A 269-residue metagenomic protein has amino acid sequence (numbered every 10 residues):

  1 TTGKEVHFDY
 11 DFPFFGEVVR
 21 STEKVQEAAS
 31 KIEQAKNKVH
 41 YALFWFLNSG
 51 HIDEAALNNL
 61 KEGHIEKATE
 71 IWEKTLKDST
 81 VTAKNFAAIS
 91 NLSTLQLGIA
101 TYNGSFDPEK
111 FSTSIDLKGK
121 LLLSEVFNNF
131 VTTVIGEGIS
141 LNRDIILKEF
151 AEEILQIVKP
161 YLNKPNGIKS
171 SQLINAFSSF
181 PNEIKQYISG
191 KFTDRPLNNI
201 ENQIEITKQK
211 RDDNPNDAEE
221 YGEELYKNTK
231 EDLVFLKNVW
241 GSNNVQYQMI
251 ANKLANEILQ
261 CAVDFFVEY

Functional and structural regions predicted by a protein language model:
T2-E70, S242-V245: J-domain (Hsp40/DnaJ) module recognition
T2-K4, L233-L236: Short acidic-capped amphipathic helix/loop micro-motif used as an active-site/signal-coupling element
A42-K61, T80-N103, I115-V234, Q248-Y269: Amphipathic alpha-helical repeat scaffolds of TPR domains
I65-I71, G104-S114, T229: Solenoid-repeat scaffolds in large eukaryotic assemblies
E73-V81: Solenoid-like repeat scaffolds
T75, V239, F265-E268: Residue-level signature of the C-terminal ends
L236-Q248: Short, solvent-exposed, charged loop/turn and helix-capping segments that join or cap alpha-helices on peripheral
